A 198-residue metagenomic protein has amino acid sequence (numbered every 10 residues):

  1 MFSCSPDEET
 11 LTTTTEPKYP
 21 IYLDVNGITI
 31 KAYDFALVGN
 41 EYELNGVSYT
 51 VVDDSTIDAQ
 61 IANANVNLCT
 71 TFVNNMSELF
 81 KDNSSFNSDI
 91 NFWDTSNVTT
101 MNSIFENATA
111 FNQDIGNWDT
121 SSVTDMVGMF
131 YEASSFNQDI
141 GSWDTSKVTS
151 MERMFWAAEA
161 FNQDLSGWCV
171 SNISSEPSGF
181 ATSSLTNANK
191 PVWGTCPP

Functional and structural regions predicted by a protein language model:
M1-F2: Sec-dependent bacterial lipoprotein signal peptides
S5-P198: Negatively charged
